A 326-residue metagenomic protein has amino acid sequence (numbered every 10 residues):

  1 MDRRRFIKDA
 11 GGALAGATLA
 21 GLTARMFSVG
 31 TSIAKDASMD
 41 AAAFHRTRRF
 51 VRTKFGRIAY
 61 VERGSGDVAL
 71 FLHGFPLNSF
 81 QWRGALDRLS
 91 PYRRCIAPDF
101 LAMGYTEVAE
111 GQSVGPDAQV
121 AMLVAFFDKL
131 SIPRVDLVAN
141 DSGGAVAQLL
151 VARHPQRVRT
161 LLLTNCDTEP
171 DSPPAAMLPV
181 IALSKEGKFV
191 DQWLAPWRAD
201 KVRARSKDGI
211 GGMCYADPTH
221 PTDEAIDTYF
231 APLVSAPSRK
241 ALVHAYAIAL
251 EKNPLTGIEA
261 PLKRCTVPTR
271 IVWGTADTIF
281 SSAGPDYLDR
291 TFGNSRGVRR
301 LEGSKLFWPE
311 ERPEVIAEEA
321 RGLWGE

Functional and structural regions predicted by a protein language model:
M1-L14: N-terminal secretory signal peptides and thylakoid transit peptides that target proteins across membranes
L22, S32-R48, F55-V61, V68 (+6 more regions): Flexible "cap/lid" subdomain of the alpha/beta-hydrolase fold that forms the substrate-access gate
D67-H73: Short beta-strand element of the alpha/beta-hydrolase
G74, S281, E311-R312: Active-site helix-initiating loop/hinge in glycosyltransferases
G74-L77, D141: Active-site glycine-rich loops that stabilize anionic/oxyanionic intermediates across multiple enzyme folds
P76, L101-G104, T168, K305-W308: Alpha/beta-hydrolase active-site loop signature
P76-G84, C95: Serine-hydrolase catalytic-loop signature spanning alpha/beta hydrolases and amidase-signature enzymes
S304-P313, A317: Catalytic histidine-centered segment of alpha/beta-hydrolase-like enzymes
